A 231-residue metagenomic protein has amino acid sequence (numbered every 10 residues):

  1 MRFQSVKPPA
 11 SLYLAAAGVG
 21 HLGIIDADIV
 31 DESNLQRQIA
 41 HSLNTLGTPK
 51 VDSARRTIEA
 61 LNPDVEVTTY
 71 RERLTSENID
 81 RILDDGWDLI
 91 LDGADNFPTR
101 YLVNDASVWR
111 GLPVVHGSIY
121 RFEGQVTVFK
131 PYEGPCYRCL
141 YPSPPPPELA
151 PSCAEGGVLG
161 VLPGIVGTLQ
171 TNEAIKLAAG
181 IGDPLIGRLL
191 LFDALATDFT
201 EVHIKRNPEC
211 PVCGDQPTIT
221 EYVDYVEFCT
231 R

Functional and structural regions predicted by a protein language model:
M1-R231: Adenine nucleotide-associated cytosolic modules
